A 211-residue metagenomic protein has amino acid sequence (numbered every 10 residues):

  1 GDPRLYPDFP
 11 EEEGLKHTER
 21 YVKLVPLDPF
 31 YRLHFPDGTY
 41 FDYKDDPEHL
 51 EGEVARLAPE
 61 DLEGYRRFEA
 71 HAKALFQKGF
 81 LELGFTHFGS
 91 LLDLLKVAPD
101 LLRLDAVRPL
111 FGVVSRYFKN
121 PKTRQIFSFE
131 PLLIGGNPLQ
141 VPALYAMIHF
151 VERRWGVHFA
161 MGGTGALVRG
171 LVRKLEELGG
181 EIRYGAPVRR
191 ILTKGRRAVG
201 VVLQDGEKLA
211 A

Functional and structural regions predicted by a protein language model:
G1-F30: N-terminal FAD cofactor-binding segment of flavoenzymes
R4-D8, P109, A166, G170: Short amphipathic alpha-helical face segments that pack within enzyme cores and frequently flank/anchor catalytic
F30-F35, G200-V202: Short polybasic amphipathic segments
P36-V141: Rossmann-like flavin
D37-G38, G136-V141, L192-V199, L209: A short, glycine/Asx- and small/polar-enriched loop/turn that sits immediately N-terminal to a beta-strand
D105, S115, M147-D205: Helical element adjacent to the flavin cofactor pocket in flavoenzyme catalytic cores
P142-A146: Active-site-adjacent bridging/hinge elements
D205-E207, A211: Glycine-/small-residue-rich beta->alpha transition segments that form the dinucleotide
